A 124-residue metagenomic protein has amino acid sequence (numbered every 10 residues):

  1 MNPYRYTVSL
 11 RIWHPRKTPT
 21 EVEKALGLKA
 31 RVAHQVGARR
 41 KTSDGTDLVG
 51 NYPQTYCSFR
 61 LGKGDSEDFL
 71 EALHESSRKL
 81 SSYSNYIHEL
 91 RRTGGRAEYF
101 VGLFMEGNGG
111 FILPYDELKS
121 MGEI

Functional and structural regions predicted by a protein language model:
M1-F111, Y115-E123: Acidic (Asp/Glu-rich) sequence patches and key acidic residues that form negatively charged surfaces used
